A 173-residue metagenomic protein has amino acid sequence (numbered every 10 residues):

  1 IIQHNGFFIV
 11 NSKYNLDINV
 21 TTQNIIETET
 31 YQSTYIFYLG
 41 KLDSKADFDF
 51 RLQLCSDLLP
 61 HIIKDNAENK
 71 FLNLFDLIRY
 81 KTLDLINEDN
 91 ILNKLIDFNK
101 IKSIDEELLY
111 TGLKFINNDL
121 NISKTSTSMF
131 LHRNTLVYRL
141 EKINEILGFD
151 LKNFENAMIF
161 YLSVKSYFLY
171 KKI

Functional and structural regions predicted by a protein language model:
I1-I173: Cytosolic nucleotide-utilizing catalytic cores of signal-transduction proteins
